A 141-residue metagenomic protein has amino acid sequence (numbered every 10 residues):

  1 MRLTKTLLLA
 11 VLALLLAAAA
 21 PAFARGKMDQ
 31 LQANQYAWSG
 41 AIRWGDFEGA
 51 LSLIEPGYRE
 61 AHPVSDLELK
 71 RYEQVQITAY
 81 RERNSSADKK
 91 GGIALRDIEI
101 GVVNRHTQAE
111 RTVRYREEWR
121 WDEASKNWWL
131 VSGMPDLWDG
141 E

Functional and structural regions predicted by a protein language model:
M1-L9: Bacterial N-terminal signal peptides that target proteins for export
L9-A18: Bacterial N-terminal signal peptides
A20-A24: Sec/Tat signal peptide C-region and signal peptidase I cleavage site
G26, Q32-Y36, F47-G91, Q108: Short solvent-exposed beta->alpha transition segments
A87-E141: Exposed beta-sheet edge and beta->alpha loop/turn motif
